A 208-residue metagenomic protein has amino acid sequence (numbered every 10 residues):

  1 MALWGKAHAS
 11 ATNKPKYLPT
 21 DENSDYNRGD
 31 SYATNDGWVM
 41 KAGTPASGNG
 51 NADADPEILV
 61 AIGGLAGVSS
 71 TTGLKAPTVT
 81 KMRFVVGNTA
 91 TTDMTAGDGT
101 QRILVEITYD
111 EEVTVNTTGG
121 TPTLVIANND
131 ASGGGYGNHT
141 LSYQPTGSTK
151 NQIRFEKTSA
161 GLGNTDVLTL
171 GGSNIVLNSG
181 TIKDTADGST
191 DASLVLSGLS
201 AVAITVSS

Functional and structural regions predicted by a protein language model:
M1-S208: Non-catalytic beta-sheet/beta-sandwich ligand-binding modules that flank or precede catalytic cores
